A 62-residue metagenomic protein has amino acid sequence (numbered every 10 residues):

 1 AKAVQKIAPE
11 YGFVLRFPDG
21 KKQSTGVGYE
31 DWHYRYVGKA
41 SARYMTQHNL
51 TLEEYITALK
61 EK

Functional and structural regions predicted by a protein language model:
A1-K62: Catalytic cores and adjacent binding grooves of peptidoglycan-active enzymes
